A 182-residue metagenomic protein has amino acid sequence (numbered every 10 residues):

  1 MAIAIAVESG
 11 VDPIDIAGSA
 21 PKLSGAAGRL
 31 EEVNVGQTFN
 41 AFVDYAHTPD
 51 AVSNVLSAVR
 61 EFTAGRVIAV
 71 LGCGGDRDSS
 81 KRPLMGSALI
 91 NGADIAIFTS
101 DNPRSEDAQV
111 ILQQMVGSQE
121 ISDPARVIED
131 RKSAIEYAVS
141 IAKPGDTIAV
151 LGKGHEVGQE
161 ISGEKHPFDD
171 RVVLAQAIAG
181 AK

Functional and structural regions predicted by a protein language model:
M1-K182: ATP-dependent carboxylate-amine ligase
